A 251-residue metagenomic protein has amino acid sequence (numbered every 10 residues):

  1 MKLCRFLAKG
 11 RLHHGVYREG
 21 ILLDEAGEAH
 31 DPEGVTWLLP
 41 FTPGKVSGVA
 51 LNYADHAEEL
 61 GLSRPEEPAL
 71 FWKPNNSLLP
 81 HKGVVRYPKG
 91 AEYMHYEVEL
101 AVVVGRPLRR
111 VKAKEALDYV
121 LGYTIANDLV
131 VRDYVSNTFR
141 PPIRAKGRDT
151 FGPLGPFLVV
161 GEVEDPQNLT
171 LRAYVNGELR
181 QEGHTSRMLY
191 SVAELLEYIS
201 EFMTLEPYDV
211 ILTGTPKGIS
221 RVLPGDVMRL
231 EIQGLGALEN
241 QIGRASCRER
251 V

Functional and structural regions predicted by a protein language model:
K2-A91, Y96: Extended, compositionally biased flexible segments
Y17, E33-L39, H56, R64 (+1 more regions): Catalytic-pocket segment enriched in acidic/His residues
D55-A57, L78-H81, R109-K112, V131-Y134: Short, well-ordered, mixed-charge alpha-helical segments that flank or form enzyme active sites
W72-R86, L108-R109, T150-F157, K217-S220: Short catalytic-site patches enriched in acidic/histidine residues that coordinate or position cofactors/metals
K89-E92, L108-A113, L158-E162: Short helix-to-loop capping/linker segments positioned immediately adjacent to catalytic or ligand/cofactor-binding
V98-L100: Ligand-binding beta-strand-loop-alpha-helix segment within the catalytic cores of soluble metabolic enzymes
R109-Y123: N-terminal accessory regions of nucleic-acid-interacting proteins
